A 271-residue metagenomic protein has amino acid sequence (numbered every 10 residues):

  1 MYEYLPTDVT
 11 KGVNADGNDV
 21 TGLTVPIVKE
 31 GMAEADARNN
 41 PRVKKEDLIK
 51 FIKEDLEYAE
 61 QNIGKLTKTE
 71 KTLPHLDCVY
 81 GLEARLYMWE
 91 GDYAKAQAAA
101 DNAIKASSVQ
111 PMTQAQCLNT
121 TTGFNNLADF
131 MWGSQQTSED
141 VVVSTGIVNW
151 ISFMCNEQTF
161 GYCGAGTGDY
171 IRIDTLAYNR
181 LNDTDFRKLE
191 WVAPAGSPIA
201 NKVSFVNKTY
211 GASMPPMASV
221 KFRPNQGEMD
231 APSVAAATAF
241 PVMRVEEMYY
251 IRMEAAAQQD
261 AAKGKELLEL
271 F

Functional and structural regions predicted by a protein language model:
Y2-E246, Q258-K263: Structured, solvent-exposed acidic/aromatic patches
Y249, A262-F271: Active/binding-pocket-proximal capping segment
M253: Active-site-proximal region of nucleotide-activated glycan assembly enzymes, centered on histidine/acidic-rich loops
